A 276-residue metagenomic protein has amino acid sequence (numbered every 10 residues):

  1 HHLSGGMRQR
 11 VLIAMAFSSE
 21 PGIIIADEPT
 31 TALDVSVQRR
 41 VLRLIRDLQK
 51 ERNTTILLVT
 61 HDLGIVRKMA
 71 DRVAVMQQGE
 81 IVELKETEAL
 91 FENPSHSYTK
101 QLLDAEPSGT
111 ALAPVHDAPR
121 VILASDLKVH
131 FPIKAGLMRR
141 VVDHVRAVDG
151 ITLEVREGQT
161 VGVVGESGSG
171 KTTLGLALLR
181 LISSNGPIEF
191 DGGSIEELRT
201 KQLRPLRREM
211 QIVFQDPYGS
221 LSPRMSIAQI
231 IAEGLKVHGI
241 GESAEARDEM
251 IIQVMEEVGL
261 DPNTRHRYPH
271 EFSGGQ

Functional and structural regions predicted by a protein language model:
S18-G22: A short, proline-enriched helix->beta-strand linker immediately N-terminal to the Walker B motif in ABC-type P-loop
V66-K68: A short, surface-exposed alpha-helical micro-motif characterized by mixed small hydrophobic and charged/polar residues
R72, L84: Short, glycine/charged-rich "phosphate-handling" switch motifs in NTP-dependent and phosphotransfer domains
V164-G165: The feature captures the beta-strand-to-loop junction immediately N-terminal to the Walker
G186-I195, L206: Conserved ABC transporter NBD signature motif
S194, E245-N263: Conserved ABC ATPase "signature" region
